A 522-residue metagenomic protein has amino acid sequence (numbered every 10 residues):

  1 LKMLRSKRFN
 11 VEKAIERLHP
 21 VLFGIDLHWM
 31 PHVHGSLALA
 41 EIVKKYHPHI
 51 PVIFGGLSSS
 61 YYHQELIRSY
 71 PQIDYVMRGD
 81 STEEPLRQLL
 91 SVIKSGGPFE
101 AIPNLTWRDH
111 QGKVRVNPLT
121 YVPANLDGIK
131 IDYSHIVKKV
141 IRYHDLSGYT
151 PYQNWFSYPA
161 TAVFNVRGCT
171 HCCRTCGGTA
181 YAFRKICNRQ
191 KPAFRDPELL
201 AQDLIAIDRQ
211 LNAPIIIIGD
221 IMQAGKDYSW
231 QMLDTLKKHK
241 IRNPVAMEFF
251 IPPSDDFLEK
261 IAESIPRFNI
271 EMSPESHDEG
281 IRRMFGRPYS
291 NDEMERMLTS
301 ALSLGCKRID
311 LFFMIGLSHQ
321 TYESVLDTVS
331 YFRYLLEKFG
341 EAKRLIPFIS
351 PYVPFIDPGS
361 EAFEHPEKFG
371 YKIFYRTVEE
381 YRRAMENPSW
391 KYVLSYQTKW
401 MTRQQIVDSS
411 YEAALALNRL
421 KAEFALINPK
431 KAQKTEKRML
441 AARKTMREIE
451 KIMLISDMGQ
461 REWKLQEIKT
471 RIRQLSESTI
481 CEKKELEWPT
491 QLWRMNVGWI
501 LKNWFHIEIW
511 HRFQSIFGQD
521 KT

Functional and structural regions predicted by a protein language model:
K2-N125: Glycine-rich beta-alpha loop elements in corrinoid/cobalamin-binding modules across cobalamin-dependent enzymes
R8-R17, D208-N212, L233-K240, E293-L326 (+3 more regions): Glycine/serine-rich loop-strand microenvironments at binding/catalytic pocket rims
N10-A14, G35-L39, V43, L66 (+5 more regions): A general structural detector for well-ordered alpha-helical segments in enzyme core domains, enriched
I15, R383-T522: Radical SAM enzyme core and accessory elements
H19, F194-R195, A206, K238-E436: A structural motif corresponding to the C-terminal lobe/cap of the Radical SAM core domain
D26, G79, R108, T179 (+3 more regions): Conserved residues at the C-terminal ends of beta-strands
H135-G305: Radical SAM [4Fe-4S] cluster-binding motif and immediate context
